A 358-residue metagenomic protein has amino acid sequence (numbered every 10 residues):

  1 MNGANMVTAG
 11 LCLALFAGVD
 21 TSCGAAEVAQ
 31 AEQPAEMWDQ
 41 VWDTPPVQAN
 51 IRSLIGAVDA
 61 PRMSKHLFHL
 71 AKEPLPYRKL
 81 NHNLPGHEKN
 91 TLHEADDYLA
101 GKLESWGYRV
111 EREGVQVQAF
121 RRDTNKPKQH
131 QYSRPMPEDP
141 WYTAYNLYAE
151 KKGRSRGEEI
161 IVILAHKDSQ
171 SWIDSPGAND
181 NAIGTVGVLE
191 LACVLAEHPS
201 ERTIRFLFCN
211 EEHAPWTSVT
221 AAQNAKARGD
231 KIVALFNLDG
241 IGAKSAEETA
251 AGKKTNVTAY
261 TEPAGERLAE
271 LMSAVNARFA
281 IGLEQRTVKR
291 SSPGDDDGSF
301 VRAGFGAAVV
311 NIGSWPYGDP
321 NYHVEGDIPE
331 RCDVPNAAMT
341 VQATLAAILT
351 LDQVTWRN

Functional and structural regions predicted by a protein language model:
T8-D20: Bacterial N-terminal signal peptides
Q33-T91, W106, D168-S169, Y317-E325: N-terminal capping segment at the start of a domain
A49-V58, L75-H93, R134-P137, Q170-N181 (+4 more regions): Second-shell loop/turn segments in exported
M63-A71, E111-R112, N146-E150, I160-L164 (+7 more regions): Structural recognition of the beta-strand scaffold that forms the well-ordered cores of secreted hydrolase catalytic
K65, K72-E150: A non-catalytic alpha/beta surface segment that caps or lines the substrate-entry region of metallo-dependent hydrolase
P76-Y77, R109, Q116-A119, R154-R156 (+7 more regions): Solvent-exposed loop/turn segments at secondary-structure junctions within structured extracellular/periplasmic domains
T143, S169-R267, L271: Acidic/histidine-rich catalytic neighborhood of metal-dependent amide-processing enzymes
A246-N358: Active-site-adjacent substrate-binding region of metalloamidase/peptidase-like peptide-processing proteins
